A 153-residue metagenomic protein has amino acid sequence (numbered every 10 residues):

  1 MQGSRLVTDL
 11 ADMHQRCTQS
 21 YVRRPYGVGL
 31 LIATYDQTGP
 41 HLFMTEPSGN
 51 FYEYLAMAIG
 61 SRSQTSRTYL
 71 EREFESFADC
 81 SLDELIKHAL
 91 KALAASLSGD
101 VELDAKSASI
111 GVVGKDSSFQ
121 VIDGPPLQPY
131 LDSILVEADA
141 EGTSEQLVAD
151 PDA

Functional and structural regions predicted by a protein language model:
M1-A153: Long, low-complexity N-terminal extensions
